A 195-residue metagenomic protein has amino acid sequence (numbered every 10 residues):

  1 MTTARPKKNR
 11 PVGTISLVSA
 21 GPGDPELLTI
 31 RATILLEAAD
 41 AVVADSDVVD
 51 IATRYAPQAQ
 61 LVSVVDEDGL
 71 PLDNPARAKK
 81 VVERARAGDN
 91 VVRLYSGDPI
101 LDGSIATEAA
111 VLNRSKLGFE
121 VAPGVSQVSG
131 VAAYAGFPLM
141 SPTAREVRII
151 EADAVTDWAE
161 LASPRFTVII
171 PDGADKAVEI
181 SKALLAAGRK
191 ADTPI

Functional and structural regions predicted by a protein language model:
M1-A122: Class I S-adenosyl-L-methionine
T2-K7, V12-L17, A76, R86-V91 (+2 more regions): A contiguous loop/helix-start segment that scaffolds small-molecule binding in enzyme catalytic cores
R5, D24, G97-R165: Class I SAM-dependent methyltransferase SAM-binding "motif I" and its flanking Rossmann-like core
P22-P25, D47, D153-V155, A174-K176: Short beta->alpha connector loops
I30, G130-Y134, I180-S181: Short hydrophobic alpha-helical segments that form membrane-spanning helices or hydrophobic packing faces of helical
D40-V43, A85, L139, L184 (+1 more regions): Structural signal for hydrophobic packing residues in well-ordered secondary-structure cores of soluble enzyme domains
V49-I51, G69-P71, S126-G130, V147-I149 (+1 more regions): Short gly/pro/ser/thr-enriched loop/turn and capping motifs at secondary-structure boundaries
Q60-D73, L139-I149, V168-I170: Acidic/glycine-enriched edge-of-secondary-structure segments
